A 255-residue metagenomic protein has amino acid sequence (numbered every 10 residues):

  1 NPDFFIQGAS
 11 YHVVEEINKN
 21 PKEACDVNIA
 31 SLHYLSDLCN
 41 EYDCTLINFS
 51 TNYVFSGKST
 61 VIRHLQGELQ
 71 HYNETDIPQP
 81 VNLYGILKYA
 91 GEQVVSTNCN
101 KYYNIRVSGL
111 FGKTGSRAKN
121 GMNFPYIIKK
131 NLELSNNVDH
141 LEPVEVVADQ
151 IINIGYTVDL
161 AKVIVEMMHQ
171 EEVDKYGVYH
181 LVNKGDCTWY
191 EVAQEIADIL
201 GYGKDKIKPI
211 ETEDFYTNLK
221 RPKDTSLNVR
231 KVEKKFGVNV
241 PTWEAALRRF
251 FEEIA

Functional and structural regions predicted by a protein language model:
N1-V27: NAD(P)H-binding glycine-rich loop region in Rossmannoid oxidoreductase-like domains and their noncatalytic homologs
F5-A9, L46-N52, S56-K58, I105-V107: SDR active-site strand-loop-helix element
D26, A30-Y34, V54-I105, G109-G112 (+1 more regions): Catalytic helix-loop patch of NAD(P)-dependent Rossmann-fold dehydrogenases
E41-T45: A short helix->loop->beta-strand "cap" motif at the edges of active sites that frequently abuts
Q93-I152, V158-D159, V165-E166: NAD(P)-dependent short-chain dehydrogenase/reductase
G112, E145-I151, Y179-D186, K235: Glycine-rich Rossmann NAD(P)(H)-binding loop
E142, V163, Q170-Y216: Mid/C-terminal beta-alpha module of Rossmann-like enzyme folds, strongest in SDR-family dehydrogenases/epimerases
T188-Q194, I210-A255: Conserved C-terminal active-site "lid" loop/helix of NAD(P)H-dependent oxidoreductases that clamps the redox cofactor
